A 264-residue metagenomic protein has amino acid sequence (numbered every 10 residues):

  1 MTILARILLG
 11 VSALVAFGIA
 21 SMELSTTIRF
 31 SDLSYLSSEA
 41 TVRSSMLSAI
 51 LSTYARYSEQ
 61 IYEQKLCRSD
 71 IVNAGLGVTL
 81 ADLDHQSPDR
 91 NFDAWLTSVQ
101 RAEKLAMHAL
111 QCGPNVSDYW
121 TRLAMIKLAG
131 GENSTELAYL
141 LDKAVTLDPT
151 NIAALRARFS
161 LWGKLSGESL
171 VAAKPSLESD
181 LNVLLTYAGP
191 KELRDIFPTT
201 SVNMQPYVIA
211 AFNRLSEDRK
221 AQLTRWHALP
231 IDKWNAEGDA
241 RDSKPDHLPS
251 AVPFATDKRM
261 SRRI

Functional and structural regions predicted by a protein language model:
I3-S25: Hydrophobic membrane-insertion alpha-helices, especially the h-region of bacterial N-terminal signal peptides
S12-F17, I50-I61, D93-H108, T135-V145 (+2 more regions): Alpha-helical repeat scaffolds
S25-V42, Y62-D89, G113-I126, I152-G163 (+3 more regions): Amphipathic alpha-helical repeat scaffolds of TPR domains
S48-S52, R194-F197: Short glycine-rich, low-complexity/disordered patches
N91-S169: Non-cytosolic head/periplasmic domains of membrane-anchored proteins
L161-S166, L170-A173, L177-H227, I231: Non-catalytic all-alpha helical scaffold/repeat segments
P206-I264: Extracytoplasmic/luminal low-complexity segments enriched in Pro/Gly and acidic/polar residues that act as flexible
